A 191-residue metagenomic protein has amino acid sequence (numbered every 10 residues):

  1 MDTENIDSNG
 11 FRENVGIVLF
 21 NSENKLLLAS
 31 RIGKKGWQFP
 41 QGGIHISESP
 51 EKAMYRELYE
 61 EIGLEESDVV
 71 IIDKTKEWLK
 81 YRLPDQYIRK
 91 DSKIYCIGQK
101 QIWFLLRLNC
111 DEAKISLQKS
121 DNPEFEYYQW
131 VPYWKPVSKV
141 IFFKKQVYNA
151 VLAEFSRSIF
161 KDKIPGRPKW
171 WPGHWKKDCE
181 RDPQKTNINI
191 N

Functional and structural regions predicted by a protein language model:
M1-S22, K93-I94: Acidic, metal-coordinating catalytic segment for phosphate/diphosphate chemistry, firing primarily on the Nudix
R12, K34, F39, E66 (+1 more regions): Short connector loops at helix/strand junctions that flank enzyme active sites, especially segments positioning acidic
K25-L26: Entry beta-strands of beta-propeller and related beta-repeat scaffolds
G33-K34, S120: Short linear capping/connector segments at secondary-structure termini
I44-F142, K176-P183: Unchanged
V137-N191: Charged phosphate-binding loop/patch that engages nucleotide di/tri-phosphates or the phosphate backbone of nucleic
